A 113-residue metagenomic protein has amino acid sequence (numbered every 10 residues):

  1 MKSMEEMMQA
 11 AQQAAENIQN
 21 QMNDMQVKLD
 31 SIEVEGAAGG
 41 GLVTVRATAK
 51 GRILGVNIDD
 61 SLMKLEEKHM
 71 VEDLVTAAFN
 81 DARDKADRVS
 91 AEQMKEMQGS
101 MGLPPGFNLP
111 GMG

Functional and structural regions predicted by a protein language model:
M1-S31, E35, K85-G113: Long amphipathic alpha-helical segments used for membrane anchoring, targeting, substrate engagement, or oligomerization
S3, E67-L74: Conserved acidic
A11, G51, V75: Residue-level signature of catalytic and energy-coupling elements of molecular machines, predominantly ATP/GTP-dependent
D30-E33, A37, G41-L42, K64 (+1 more regions): Small cofactor-carrier domains centered on a conserved lysine used for covalent cofactor attachment
A37-V56: N-terminal intrinsically disordered, cationic/polar leader segments that include organellar targeting peptides
V56-K68: A short interface-forming secondary-structure element
L74, A78-V89: Stable alpha-helical structural segments in soluble proteins, enriched in small hydrophobic residues
